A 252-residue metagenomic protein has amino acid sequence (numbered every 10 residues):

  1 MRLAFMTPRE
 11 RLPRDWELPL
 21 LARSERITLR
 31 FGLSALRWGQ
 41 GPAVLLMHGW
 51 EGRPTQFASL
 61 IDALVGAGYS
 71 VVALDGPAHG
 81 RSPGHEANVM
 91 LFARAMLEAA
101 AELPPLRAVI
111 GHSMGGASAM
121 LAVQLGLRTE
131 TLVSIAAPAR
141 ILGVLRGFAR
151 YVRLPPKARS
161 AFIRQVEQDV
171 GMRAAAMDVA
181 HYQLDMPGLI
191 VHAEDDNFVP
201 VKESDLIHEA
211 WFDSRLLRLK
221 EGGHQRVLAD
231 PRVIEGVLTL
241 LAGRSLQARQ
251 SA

Functional and structural regions predicted by a protein language model:
M1-I27: An N-terminal hydrophobic leader/cap segment in hydrolases
P54, I61-P83: Conserved alpha/beta-hydrolase
E86-R107: Alpha/beta-hydrolase active-site loop
I110-A119: Gly/Ala-rich beta-loop-alpha elbow adjacent to hydrolase catalytic centers
L125-V170: Hydrolase active-site cap/lid region
Q183-D185, I190-H192, D196: Short beta-strand/loop motif that positions the catalytic acidic residue of the alpha/beta-hydrolase fold
N197-E203: Conserved alpha/beta-hydrolase "acid-adjacent" motif
G222-R232: Catalytic histidine-centered segment of alpha/beta-hydrolase-like enzymes
